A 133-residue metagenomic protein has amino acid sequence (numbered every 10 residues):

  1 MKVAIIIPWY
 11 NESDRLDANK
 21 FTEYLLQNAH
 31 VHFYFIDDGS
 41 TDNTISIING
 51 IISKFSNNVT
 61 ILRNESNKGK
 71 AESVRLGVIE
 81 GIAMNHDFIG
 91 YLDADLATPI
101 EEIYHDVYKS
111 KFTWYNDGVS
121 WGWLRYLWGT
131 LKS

Functional and structural regions predicted by a protein language model:
M1-V3: Extreme N-terminal starter segment of soluble prokaryotic enzymes
I7, H30-S40, L62-N64: Short beta-strand/loop segment that forms part of the nucleotide-sugar
N11-L26: Short, well-formed alpha-helical segments that are part of the catalytic scaffolds of diverse glycosyltransferases
D14-A18, D42-I51: Acidic helix N-cap motif at the loop->helix transition within catalytic regions of sugar-transfer enzymes
L26-A29, S53-N58, N85: Short helix-capping segments at alpha-helix termini
D37-S46, L96: A conserved acidic beta->alpha catalytic loop
N64-A83, F88, I100-S133: Acceptor/aglycone-binding surface of glycosyltransferases and processive sugar-polymer synthases
